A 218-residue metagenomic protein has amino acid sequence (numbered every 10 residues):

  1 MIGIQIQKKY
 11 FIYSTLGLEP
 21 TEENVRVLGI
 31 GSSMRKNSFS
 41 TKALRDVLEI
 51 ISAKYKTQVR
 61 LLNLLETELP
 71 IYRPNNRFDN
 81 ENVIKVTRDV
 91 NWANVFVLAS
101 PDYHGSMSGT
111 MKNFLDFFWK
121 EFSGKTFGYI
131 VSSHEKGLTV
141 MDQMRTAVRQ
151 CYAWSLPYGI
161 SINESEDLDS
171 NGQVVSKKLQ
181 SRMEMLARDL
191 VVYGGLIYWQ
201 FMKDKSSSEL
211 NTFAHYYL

Functional and structural regions predicted by a protein language model:
I2-E23, L156-L218: Glycine-rich phosphate/pyrophosphate-binding loop and the adjoining helix
Q7-Y55: N-terminal beta1-alpha1 ligand-phosphate binding loop
R26, Q58, T126: Residues at the starts of beta-strands that form the adenosine-phosphate
A43-L44, V140, L186: Hydrophobic alpha-helical membrane-association signature
K54-R60, A153: A generic structural motif
N63-E81, S170-N171: N-terminal beta-loop-helix "entrance" segment that forms/cooperates in small-molecule cofactor or anionic ligand
E81-W154: Helix-loop-strand module that forms the ligand-binding subsite of alpha/beta enzymes
